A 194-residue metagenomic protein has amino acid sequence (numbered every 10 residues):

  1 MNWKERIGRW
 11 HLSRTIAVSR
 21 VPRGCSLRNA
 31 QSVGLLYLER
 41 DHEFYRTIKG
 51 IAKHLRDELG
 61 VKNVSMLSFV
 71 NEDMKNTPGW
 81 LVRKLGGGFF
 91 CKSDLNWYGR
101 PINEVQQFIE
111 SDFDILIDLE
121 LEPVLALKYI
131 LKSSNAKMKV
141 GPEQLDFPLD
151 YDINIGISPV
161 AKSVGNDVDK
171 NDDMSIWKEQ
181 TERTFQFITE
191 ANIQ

Functional and structural regions predicted by a protein language model:
M1-S32, H42: Short N-terminal or domain-adjacent regulatory/targeting segments
D41-G60: Histidine-anchored nucleotide/phosphate-binding helix
R56-Q107: Conserved nucleotide-cofactor-binding alpha/beta core module
D57-L59, I109-E110, L131-N135: Short, conserved loop/helix-junction motifs that constitute active-site signature segments in enzyme catalytic cores
D114-I117: Structural motif
E120-S134: An aromatic- and histidine-rich active-site surface loop
K137-L149: Active-site proximal beta-strand in glycosyltransferases
D146-Q194: Active-site-proximal region of nucleotide-activated glycan assembly enzymes, centered on histidine/acidic-rich loops
